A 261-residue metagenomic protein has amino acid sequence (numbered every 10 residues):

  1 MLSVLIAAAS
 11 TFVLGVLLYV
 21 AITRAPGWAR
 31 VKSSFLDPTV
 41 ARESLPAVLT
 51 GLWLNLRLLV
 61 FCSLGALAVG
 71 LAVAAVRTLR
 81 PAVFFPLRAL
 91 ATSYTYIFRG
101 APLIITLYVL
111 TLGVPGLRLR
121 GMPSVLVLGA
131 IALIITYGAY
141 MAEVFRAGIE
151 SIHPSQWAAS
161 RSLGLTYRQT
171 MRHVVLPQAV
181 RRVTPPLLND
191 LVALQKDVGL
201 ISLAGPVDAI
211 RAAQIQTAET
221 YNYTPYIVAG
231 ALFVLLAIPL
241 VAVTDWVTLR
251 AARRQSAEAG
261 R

Functional and structural regions predicted by a protein language model:
M1-R261: Transmembrane alpha-helices and adjacent helix-loop boundaries
